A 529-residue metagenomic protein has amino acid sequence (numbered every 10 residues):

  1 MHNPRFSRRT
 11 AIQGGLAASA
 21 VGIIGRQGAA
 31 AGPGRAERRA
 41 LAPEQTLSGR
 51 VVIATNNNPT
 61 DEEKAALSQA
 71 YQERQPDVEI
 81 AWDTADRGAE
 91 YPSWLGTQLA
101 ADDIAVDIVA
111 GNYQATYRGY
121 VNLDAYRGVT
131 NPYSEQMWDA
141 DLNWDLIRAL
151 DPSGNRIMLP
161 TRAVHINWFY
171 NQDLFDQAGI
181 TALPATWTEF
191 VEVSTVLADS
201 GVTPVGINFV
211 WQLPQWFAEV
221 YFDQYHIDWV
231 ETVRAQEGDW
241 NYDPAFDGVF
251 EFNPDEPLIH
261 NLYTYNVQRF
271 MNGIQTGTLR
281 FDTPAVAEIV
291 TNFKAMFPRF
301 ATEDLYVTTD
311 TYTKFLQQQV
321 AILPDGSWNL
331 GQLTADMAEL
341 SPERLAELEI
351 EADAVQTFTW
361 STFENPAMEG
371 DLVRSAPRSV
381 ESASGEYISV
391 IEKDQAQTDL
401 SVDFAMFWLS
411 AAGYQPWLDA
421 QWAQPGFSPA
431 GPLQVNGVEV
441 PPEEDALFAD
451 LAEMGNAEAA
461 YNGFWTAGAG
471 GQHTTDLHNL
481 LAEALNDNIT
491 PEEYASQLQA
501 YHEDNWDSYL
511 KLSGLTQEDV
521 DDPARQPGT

Functional and structural regions predicted by a protein language model:
M1-S19: N-terminal secretory signal peptides and thylakoid transit peptides that target proteins across membranes
Q45, G331-L340, A354, E369-N479 (+1 more regions): C-terminal lobe and pocket-closing loops of periplasmic/extracytoplasmic Venus-flytrap solute-binding proteins
A54-T55, P59, D83-T84, D151 (+4 more regions): C-terminal capping/gating helix-and-loop segments adjacent to ligand/active sites or protein-protein/ligand interfaces
A65, G88-A125, M137-M158, W168-F169 (+4 more regions): Pocket-flanking alpha-helical
A66-S68, A115-T116, V202, P284-L400 (+1 more regions): Extracytoplasmic/periplasmic substrate-binding proteins
A70-D145, D173-A185, K314, A321-I322 (+4 more regions): Extracytoplasmic "Venus flytrap"/periplasmic binding protein-like
N112-I166, G238-H260, E349-E364: Hinge/lid segment of periplasmic solute-binding proteins
S194, T232-L305, E349: Glycine-centered hinge/linker elements that transmit conformational signals in sensory and ligand-binding systems
